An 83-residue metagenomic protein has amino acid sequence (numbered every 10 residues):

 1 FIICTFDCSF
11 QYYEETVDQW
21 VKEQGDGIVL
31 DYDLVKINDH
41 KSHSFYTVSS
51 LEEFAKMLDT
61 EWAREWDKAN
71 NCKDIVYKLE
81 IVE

Functional and structural regions predicted by a protein language model:
C4, D33-L34: Short beta-strand segments that buttress and anchor functional surface loops
T5-T16: Short, surface-exposed ligand-recognition loops at beta-strand->loop->(often short) alpha-helix junctions that present
D18-D33, T47-I81: An amphipathic, aromatic/His-enriched active-site/gating alpha helix that lines ligand/cofactor pockets
K36-N38: Residue-level recognition of beta-strand termini and adjacent short loop/turns
H40-F45: A generic structural motif
